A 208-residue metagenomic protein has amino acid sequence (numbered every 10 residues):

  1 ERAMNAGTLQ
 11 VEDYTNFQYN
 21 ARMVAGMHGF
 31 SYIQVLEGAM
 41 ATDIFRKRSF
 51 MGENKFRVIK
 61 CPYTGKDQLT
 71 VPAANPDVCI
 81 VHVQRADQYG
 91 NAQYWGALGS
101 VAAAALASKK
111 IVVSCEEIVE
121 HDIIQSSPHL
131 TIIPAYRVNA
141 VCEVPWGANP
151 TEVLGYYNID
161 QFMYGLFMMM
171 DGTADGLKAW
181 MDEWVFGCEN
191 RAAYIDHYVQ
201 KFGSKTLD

Functional and structural regions predicted by a protein language model:
E1-D208: Conserved alpha/beta enzyme-core scaffold
